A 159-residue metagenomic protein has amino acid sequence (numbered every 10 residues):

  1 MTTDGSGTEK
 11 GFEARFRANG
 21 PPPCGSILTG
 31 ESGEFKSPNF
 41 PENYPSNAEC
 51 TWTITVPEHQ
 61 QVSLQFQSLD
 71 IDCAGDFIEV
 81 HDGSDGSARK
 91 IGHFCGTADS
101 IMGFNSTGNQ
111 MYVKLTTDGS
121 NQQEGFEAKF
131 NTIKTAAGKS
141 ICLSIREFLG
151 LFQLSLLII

Functional and structural regions predicted by a protein language model:
M1-L154, I158-I159: Domain-level representation of secreted and single-pass membrane ectodomains enriched in extracellular protease systems
